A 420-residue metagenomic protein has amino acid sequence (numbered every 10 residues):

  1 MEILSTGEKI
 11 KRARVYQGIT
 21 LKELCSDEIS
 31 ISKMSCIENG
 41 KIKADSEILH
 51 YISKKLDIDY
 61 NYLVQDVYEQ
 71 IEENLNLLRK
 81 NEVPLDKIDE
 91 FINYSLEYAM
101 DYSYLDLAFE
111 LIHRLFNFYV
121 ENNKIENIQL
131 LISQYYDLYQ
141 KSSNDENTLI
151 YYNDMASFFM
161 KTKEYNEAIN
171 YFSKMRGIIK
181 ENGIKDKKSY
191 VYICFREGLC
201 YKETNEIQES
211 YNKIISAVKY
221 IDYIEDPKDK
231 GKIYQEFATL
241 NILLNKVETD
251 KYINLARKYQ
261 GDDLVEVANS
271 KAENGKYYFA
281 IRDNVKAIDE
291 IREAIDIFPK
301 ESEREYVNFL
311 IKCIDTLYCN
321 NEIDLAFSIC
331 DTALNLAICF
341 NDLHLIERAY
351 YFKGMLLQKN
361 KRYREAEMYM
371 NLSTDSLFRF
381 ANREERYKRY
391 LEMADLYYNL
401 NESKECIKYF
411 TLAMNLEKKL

Functional and structural regions predicted by a protein language model:
M1-Y16: A short, Lys/Arg-rich alpha-helix, primarily the initiator
Q17, N122, T162, T204 (+7 more regions): Structural motif corresponding to the intra-repeat A-B loop/turn of tetratricopeptide repeats
Q17-I37: Short alpha-helical DNA-recognition segment
D45-Y62: DNA major-groove recognition helix of helix-turn-helix/homeodomain DNA-binding modules
D57-N74: Short C-terminal boundary/hinge segments that cap the last helix of small helical domains
N93-M100, S133-Q140, S173-G183, I215-D226 (+6 more regions): Amphipathic alpha-helical segments of tetratricopeptide repeats
E110, I150, S189-Y192, K232 (+5 more regions): Residue register of alpha-helical TPR repeats
